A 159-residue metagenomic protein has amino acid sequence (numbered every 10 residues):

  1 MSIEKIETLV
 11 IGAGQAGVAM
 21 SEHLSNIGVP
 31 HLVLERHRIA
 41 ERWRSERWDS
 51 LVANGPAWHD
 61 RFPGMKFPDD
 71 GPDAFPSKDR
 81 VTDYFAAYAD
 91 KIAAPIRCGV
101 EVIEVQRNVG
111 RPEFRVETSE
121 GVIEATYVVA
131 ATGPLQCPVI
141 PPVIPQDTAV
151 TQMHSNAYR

Functional and structural regions predicted by a protein language model:
I3-V33: N-terminal Rossmann-like FAD-binding beta1-loop-alpha1 element of flavoenzymes
L9-I11, V116, V122-Q136: Short hydrophobic core segments
A16, R38-I39, L135: Conserved Rossmann-like nucleotide-cofactor binding loop
M20, W43, R107, V139-P141: Short glycine-/acidic-enriched loop or helix-start segments at secondary-structure transitions that form or flank
L34, E41-D83: Glycine-rich active-site loop/strand segments that organize a redox cofactor
S77, T132-R159: Glycine-rich dinucleotide-binding loop and its adjacent helix/turn
D79-I96, V102: Helical element adjacent to the flavin cofactor pocket in flavoenzyme catalytic cores
C98-P112: A conserved short coil-to-beta-strand element within the FAD-binding core of flavoproteins
